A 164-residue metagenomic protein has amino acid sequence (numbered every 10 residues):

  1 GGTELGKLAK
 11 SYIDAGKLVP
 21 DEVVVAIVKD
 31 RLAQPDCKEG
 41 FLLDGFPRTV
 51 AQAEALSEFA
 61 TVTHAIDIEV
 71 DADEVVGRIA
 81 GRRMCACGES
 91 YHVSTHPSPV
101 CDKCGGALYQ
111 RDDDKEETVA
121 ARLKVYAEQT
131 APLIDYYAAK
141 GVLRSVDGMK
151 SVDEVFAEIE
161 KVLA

Functional and structural regions predicted by a protein language model:
G1-A60, E74-G77, R111, D147 (+1 more regions): ATP-dependent small-molecule kinase phosphotransfer cores that center on conserved nucleotide phosphate-binding segments
G2-K7, R82-A86, L163: Short, hinge-like loop/turn segments at secondary-structure boundaries
Y12-A15, R31-P35, T49, F59 (+5 more regions): Conserved, well-folded catalytic cores of nucleic-acid-processing and energy-transducing macromolecular machines
V19-D21, D67, D71, S151: Generic structural signal for alpha-helix starts
D44, A60-R82, H92-V100, V146: Conserved phosphate-donor/acceptor-positioning beta-strand/loop module used by diverse small-molecule
G77-A120: Cys/His-rich short segments
R111-A164: NTP-dependent small-molecule kinase module
